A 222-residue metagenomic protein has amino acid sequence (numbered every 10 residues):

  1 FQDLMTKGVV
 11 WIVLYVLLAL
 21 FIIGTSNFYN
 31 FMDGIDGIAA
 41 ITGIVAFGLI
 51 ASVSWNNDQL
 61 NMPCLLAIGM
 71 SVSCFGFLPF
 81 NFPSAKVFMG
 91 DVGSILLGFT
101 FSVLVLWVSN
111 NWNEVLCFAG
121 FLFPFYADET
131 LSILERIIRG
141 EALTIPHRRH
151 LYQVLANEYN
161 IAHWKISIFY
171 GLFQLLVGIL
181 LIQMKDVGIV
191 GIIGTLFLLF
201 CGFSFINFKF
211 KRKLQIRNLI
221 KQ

Functional and structural regions predicted by a protein language model:
F1-L20, S52-I68: Membrane-interfacial amphipathic/re-entrant helices at transmembrane-helix boundaries
V13-Y29, I38-A39: Function-critical hydrophobic alpha-helical transmembrane segments in multi-pass membrane proteins
Y29-N30, L106: Helix-capping/transition residues at the boundaries of transmembrane alpha-helices and the short helical linkers
A39-Q222: Alpha-helical transmembrane segments
